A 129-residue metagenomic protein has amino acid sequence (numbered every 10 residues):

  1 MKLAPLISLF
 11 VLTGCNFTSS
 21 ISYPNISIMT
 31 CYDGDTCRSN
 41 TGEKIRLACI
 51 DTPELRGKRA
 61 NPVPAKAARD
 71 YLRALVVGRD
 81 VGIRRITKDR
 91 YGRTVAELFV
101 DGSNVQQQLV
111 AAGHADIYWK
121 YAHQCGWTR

Functional and structural regions predicted by a protein language model:
K2-R129: Small beta-barrel nucleic-acid-binding modules, primarily SNase/OB-fold domains and secondarily Tudor-like barrels
